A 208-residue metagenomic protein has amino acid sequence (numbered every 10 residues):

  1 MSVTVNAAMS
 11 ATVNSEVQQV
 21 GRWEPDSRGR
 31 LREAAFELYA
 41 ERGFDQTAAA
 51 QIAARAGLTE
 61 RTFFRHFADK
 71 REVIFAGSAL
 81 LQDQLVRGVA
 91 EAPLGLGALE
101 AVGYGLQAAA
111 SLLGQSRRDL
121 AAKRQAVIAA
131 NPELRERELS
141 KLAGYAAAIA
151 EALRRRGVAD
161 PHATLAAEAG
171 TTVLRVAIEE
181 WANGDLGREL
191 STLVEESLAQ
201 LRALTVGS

Functional and structural regions predicted by a protein language model:
M1-R42, Q46-L58, F75, T192: Basic, helix-initiating cap at the start of DNA-binding domains
M1-S15, E151-R154, L186-S208: C-terminal peripheral helix-coil segments that are non-catalytic and often amphipathic
A49, S78-V86: Short, basic, alpha-helical segments at the C-terminal edge of helix-turn-helix-like DNA-binding modules
T59-F67: Short hydrophobic/aromatic patch on the recognition helix
R71-V73: A secondary-structure capping/hinge motif
D83-A126: Hydrophobic alpha-helical connector segments
G114, D119-A150, R155-R156: Short secondary-structure transition hinges
L139, R156-L198: Hydrophobic/aromatic-rich alpha-helical bundle segments in the mid-to-C-terminal region
